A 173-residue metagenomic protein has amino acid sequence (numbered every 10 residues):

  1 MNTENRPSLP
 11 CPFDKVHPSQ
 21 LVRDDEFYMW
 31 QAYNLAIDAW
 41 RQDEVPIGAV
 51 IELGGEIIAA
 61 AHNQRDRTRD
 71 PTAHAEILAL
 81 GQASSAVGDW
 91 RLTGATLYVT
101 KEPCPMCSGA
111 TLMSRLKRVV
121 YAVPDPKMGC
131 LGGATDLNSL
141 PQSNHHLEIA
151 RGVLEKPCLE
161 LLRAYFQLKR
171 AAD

Functional and structural regions predicted by a protein language model:
M1-A39, P103-D173: Zinc-dependent deaminase
A32, A36-A39, A49, A59 (+2 more regions): Small-residue (primarily alanine) positions within well-ordered alpha-helices, especially packing/interaction faces
D43-I47, T93: Short, basic and Ser/Thr-rich N-terminal targeting/leader segments
I47-G55: Short beta-strand scaffold segments in enzyme catalytic cores
I58-R65, E148: Short beta->alpha transition motifs characteristic of CBS
R65, V99, V123: Residues that line or immediately flank small-molecule/substrate-binding pockets and catalytic motifs
R67-I77: A short, polar/charged loop-to-alpha-helix boundary motif
D89-E102: Immediate flanking context of iron-sulfur cluster ligation sites
